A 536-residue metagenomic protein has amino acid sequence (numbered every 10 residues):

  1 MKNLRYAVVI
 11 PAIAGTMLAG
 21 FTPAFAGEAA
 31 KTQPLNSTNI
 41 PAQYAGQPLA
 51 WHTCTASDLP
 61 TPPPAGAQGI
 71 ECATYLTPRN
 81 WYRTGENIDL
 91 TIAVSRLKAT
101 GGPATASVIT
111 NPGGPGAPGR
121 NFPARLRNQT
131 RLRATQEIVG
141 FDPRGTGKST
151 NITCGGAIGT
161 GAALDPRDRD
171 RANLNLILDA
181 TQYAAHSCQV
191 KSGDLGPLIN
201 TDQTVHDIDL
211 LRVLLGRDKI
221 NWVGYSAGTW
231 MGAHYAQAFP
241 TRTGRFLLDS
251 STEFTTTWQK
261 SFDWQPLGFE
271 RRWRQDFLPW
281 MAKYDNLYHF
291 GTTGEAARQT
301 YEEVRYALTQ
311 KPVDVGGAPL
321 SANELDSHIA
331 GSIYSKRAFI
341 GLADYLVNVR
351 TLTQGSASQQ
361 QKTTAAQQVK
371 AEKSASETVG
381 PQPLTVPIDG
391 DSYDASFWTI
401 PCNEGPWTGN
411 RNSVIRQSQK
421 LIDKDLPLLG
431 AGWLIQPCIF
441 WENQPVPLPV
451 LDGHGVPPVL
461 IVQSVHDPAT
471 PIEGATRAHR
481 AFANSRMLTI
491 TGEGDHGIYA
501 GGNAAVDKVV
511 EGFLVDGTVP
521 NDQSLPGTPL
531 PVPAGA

Functional and structural regions predicted by a protein language model:
K2-I10, F21-L174, E295-T300, F440-V446 (+1 more regions): Catalytic-loop region of hydrolases
T32-Q33, T38-Q43, R298-P457: Alpha/beta-hydrolase fold active-site neighborhood
C154-D165, H234-A296, V347-Q354, Q360-Q367: A catalytic-pocket lid/entrance helix-loop region that shapes and gates access to the active site across common
S187-D194, V205-K219: Conserved acidic catalytic loop of the alpha/beta-hydrolase fold
R217-A227: Alpha/beta-hydrolase fold nucleophile elbow
L460-H466: Conserved strand-to-loop "acid loop" that flanks and positions the catalytic carboxylate
P468-E473: Conserved alpha/beta-hydrolase "acid-adjacent" motif
G494-A504: Catalytic histidine-centered segment of alpha/beta-hydrolase-like enzymes
